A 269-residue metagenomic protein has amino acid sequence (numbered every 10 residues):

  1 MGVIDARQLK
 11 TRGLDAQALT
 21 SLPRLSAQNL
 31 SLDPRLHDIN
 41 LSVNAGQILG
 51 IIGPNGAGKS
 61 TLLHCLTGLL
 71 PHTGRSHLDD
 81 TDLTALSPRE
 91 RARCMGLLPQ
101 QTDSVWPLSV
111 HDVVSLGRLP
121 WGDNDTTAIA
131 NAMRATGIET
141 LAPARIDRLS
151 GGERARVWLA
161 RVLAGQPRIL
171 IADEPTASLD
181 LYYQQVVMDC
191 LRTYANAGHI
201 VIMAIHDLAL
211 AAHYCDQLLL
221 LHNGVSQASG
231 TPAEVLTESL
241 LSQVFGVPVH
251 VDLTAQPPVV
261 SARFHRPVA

Functional and structural regions predicted by a protein language model:
I52-P54: The feature captures the beta-strand-to-loop junction immediately N-terminal to the Walker
T67: Helix-to-loop junction immediately C-terminal to a conserved catalytic motif
H72-D82, R91: Conserved ABC transporter NBD signature motif
T126-A142: Conserved ABC ATPase "signature" region
R145-L149, E153: Conserved ABC ATPase signature
L170-E174: Catalytic Walker B motif of ABC-type/P-loop ATPase nucleotide-binding domains
S242-A269: ABC ATPase nucleotide-binding domains
